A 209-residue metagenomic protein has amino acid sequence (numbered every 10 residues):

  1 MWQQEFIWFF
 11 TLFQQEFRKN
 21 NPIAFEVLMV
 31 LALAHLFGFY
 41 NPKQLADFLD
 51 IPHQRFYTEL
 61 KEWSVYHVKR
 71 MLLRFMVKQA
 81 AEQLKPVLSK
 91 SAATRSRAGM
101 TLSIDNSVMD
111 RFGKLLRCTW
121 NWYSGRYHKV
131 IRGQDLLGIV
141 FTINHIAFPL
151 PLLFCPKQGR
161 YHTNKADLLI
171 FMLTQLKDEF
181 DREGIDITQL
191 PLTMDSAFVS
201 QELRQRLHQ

Functional and structural regions predicted by a protein language model:
M1-H67: Gly/serine-rich nucleotide phosphate-binding loop at the start of the catalytic core of nucleotide/ADP-ribose-handling
L31, L45, A98-F112, I139 (+1 more regions): Short, conserved catalytic/metal-binding motifs centered on acidic residues
H35, A46, G125-R126, G159 (+1 more regions): Short, charged/polar micro-motifs that form catalytic or ligand-binding hotspots
Q44, T58, S124-G184: Electropositive, glycine- and tryptophan-enriched low-complexity nucleic-acid-binding patches
E62-I146: Active-site-proximal, Lys/Arg-enriched surface segment that forms a nucleic-acid-binding/basic interface patch
L88-A92, L173-F180, L207: Hydrophobic, Leu/Ile/Phe/Ala-enriched alpha-helical segments that form helix-helix packing faces
T94-R97, E183-T188: Short helix-terminating capping/connector loops at secondary-structure junctions
G113-L115, S200-L207: A short acidic (Asp/Glu
